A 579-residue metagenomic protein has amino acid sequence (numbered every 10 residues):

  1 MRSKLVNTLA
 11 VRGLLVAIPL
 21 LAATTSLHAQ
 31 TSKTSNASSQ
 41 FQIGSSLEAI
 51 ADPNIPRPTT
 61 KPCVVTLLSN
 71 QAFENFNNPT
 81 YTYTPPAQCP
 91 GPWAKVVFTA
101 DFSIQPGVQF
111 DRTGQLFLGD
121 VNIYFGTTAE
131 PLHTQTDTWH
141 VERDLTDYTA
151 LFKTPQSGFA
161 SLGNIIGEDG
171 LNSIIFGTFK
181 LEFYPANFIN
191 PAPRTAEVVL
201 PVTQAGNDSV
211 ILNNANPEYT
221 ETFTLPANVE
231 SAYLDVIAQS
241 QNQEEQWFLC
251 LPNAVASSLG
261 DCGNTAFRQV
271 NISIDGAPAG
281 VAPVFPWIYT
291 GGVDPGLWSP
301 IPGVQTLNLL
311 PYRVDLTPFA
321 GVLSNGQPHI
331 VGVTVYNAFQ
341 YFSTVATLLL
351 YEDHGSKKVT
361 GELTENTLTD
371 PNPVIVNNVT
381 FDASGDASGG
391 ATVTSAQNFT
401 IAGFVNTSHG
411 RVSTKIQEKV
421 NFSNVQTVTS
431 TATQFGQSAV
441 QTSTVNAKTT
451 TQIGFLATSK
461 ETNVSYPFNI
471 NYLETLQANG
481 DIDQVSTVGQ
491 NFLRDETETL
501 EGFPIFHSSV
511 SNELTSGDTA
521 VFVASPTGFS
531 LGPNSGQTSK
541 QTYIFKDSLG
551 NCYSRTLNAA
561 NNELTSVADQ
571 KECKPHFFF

Functional and structural regions predicted by a protein language model:
R2-L15: Bacterial N-terminal signal peptides that target proteins for export
R12-T24: Bacterial N-terminal signal peptides
T25-A29: Sec/Tat signal peptide C-region and signal peptidase I cleavage site
Q30-L68, N78-T80, T84-C89, D101-V198 (+4 more regions): Beta-strand-rich ligand-recognition modules
S69, N75-N77, E230-S231: Mature extracytoplasmic or organellar-lumen-exposed domains after removal of signal/transit peptides
N75-Y81, T203-Y219, P252-A254, Y312: Short linear interaction motifs
Q88-V97, L225-Y233, E244: Extended extracellular/luminal ectodomain segments enriched in beta-structured repeat modules
G163-A232, H354-N406: Flexible, low-complexity coil/linker segments
